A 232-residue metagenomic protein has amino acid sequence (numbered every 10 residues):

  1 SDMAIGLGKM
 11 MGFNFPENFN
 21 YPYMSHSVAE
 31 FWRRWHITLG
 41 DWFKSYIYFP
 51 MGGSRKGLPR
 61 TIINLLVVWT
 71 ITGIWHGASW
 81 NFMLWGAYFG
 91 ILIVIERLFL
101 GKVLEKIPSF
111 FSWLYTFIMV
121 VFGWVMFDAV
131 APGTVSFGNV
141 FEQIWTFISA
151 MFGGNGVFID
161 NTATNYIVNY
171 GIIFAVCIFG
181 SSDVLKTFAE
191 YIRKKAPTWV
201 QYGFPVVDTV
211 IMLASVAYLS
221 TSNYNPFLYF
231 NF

Functional and structural regions predicted by a protein language model:
S1-N231: Membrane-embedded transmembrane alpha-helical bundles that form the catalytic cores of multi-pass lipid-modifying
